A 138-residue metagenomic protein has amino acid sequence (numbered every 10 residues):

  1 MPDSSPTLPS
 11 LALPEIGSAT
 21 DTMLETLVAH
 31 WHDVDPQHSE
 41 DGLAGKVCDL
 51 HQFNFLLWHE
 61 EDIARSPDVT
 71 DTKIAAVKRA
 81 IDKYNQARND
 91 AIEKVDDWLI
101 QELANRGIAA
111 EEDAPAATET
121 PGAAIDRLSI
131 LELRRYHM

Functional and structural regions predicted by a protein language model:
P2-M138: Anionic, Ser/Thr-rich low-complexity intrinsically disordered regions
